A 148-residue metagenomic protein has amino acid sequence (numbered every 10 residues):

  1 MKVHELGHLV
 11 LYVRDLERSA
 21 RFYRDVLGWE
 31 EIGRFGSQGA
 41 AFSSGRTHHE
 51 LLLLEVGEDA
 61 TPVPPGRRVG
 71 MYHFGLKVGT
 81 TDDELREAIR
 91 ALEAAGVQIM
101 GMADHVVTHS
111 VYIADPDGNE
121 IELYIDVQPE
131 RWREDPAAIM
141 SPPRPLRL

Functional and structural regions predicted by a protein language model:
V3-E5, R68-M71, D104-H105: Short glycine-enriched loop/turn motifs at secondary-structure junctions
H8, H48-L51, H73, H105: Histidine-centered active-site/metal-ligand motif
Y12-G57: Core segments of cupin and vicinal oxygen chelate
V13-E17, F74-E120, I125-E130, I139 (+1 more regions): Vicinal oxygen chelate
A41-G45, P62-G66, Y112: Short glycine-biased active-site loop of nucleotidyltransferases that positions the nucleotide triphosphate and helps
E50, D59-P62, Q128-W132: A short local loop/turn or secondary-structure capping micro-motif enriched for an aromatic residue
L54-V56, T61-A88: Helix-adjacent hinge/juxtasegments
